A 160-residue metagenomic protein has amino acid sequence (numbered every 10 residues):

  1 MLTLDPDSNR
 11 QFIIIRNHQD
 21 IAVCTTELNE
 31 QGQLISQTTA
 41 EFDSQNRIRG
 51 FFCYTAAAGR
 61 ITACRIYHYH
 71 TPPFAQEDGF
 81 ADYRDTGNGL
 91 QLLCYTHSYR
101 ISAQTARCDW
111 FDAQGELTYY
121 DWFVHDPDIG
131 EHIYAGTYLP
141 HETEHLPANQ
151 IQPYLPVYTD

Functional and structural regions predicted by a protein language model:
M1-D160: Buried hydrophobic residues that stabilize the cores of well-folded domains
